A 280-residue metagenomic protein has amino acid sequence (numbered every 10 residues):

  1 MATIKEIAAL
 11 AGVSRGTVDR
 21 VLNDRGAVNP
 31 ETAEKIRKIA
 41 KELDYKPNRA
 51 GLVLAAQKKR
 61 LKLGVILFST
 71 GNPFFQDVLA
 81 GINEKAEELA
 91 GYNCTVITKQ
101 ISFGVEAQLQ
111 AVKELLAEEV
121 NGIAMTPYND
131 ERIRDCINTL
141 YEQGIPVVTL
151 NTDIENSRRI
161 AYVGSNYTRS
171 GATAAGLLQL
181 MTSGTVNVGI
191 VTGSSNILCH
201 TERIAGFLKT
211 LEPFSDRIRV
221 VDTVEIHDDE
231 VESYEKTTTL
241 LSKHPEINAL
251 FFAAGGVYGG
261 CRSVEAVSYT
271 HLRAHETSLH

Functional and structural regions predicted by a protein language model:
M1-V53: N-terminal helix-turn-helix DNA-binding module of bacterial transcription factors
I7, T270-T277: Conserved small/polar residues in nucleotide/adenosyl-binding loops
R49-E106: Amphipathic helical "hinge" segments at domain boundaries
I82, A174-F214: An alpha-beta-alpha
I123-Y141, F207, D222-R273: Hydrophobic alpha-helical
D130-R169, S278: Flexible loop/hinge segments that line or gate small-molecule binding clefts
V163-V188, S233-T237, S278: Hydrophobic alpha-helical segments within soluble ligand-binding/sensing domains
